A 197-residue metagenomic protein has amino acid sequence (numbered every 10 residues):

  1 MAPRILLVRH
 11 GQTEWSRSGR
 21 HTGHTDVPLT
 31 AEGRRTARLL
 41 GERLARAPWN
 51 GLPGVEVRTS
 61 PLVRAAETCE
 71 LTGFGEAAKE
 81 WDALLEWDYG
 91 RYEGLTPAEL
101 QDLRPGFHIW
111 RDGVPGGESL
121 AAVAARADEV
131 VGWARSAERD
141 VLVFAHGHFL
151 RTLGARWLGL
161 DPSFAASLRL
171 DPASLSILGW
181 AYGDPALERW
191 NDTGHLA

Functional and structural regions predicted by a protein language model:
M1-R4, L40, W87-A98, A155-A197: Acidic, low-complexity terminal tails and accessory targeting/binding regions of phosphate-metabolizing enzymes
I5, E138-F144: Residue-level preference for the first positions of well-ordered beta-strands
I5-T68, P115-D128: Loop-to-helix element that buttresses phosphate recognition and phosphoryl-transfer chemistry
G11, G147, T193: Active-site metal-binding loops of divalent metal-dependent hydrolases
L39-R104: Phosphate-coordination/substrate-recognition cap region in phosphate-metabolizing enzymes
T72-A78, S136-R139, G183: Short glycine/proline-enriched coil/turn segments at helix->beta-strand junctions
D102-A122: Short glycine/proline- and acidic residue-enriched helix-loop micro-motifs that form flexible lids or anion-recognition
G147-R151, A181: GST superfamily/GST-like fold recognition
